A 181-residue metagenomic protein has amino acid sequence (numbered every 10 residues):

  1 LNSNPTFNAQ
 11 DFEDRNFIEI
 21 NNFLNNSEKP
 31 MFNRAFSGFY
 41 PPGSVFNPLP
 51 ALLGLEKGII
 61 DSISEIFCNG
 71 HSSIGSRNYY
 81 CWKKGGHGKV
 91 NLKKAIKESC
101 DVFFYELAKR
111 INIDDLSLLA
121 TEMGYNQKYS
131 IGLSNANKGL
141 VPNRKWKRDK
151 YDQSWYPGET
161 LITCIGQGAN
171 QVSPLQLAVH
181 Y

Functional and structural regions predicted by a protein language model:
L1-S44, L49-Y181: Beta-lactam-recognizing serine transpeptidase/beta-lactamase-like catalytic domain environment
